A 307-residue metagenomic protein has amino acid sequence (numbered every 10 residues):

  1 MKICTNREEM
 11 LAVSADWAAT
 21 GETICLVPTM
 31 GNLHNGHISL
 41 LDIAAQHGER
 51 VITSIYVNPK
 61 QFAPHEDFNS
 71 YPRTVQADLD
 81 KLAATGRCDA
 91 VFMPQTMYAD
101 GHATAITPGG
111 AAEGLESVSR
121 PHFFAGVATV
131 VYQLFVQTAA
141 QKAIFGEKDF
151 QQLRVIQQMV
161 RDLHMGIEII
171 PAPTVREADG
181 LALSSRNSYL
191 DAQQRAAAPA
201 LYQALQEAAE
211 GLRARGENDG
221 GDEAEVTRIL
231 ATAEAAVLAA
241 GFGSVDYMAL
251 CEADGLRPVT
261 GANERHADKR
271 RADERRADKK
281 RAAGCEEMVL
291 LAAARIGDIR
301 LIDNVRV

Functional and structural regions predicted by a protein language model:
K2-F242, N263, D298: Nucleotidyltransferase catalytic core that binds NTPs
T232-K269, D273, D278-V307: Phosphate/ribose-recognition catalytic cores of enzymes acting on nucleotide-derived substrates
